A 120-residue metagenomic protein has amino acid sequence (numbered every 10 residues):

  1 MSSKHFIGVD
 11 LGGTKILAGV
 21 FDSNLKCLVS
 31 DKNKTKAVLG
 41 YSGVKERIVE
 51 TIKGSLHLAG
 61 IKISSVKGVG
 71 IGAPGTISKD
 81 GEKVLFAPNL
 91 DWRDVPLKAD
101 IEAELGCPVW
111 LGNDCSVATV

Functional and structural regions predicted by a protein language model:
S2-E46, E50, K83-V84: Short glycine-rich, Thr/Ser-proximal phosphate-binding strand/loop in the N-terminal lobe of ATP-dependent enzymes
D10, G70-P74: Short beta-strand segments
T14, P74-I77: Short glycine-rich anion-binding loops that position phosphate/pyrophosphate groups of nucleotides and phosphorylated
Y41, K45-V49, K67-V69, I77-V120: Glycine-rich phosphate-binding loop and adjoining helix at the ATP-binding site of ATP-dependent phosphoryl-transfer
R47-G60: Conserved active-site "lid/cap" helical segment
I61-V66: Short helix-terminating capping/connector loops at secondary-structure junctions
